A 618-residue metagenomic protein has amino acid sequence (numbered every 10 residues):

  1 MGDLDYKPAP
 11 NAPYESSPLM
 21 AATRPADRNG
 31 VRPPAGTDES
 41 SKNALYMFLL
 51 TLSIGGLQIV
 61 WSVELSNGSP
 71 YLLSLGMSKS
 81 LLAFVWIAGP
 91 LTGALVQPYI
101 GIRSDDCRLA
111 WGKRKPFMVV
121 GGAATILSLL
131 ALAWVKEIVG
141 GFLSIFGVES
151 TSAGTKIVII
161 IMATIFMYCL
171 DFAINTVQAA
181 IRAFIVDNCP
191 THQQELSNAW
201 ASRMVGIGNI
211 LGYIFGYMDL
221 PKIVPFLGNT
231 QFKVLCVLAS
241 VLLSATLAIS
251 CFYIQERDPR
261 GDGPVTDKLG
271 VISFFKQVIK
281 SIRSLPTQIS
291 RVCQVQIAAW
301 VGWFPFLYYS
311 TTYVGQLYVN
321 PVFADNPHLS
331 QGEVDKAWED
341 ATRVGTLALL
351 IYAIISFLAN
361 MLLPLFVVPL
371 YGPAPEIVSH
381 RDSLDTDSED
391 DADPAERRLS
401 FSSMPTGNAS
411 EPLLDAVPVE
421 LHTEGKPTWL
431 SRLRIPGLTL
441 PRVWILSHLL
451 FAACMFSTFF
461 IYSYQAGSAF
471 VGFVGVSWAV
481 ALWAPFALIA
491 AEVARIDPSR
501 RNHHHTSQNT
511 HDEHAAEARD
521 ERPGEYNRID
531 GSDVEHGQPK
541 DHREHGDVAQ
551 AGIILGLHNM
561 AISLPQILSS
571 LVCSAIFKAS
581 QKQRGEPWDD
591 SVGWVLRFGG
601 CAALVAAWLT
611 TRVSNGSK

Functional and structural regions predicted by a protein language model:
M1-S41, S150-T164, I174-R182, T191-P305 (+4 more regions): Intracellular loop-helix junctions on the cytosolic face of multi-pass helical membrane proteins
Y6-T92, S290-P327: Helix-loop boundary and gating motifs at the non-cytosolic
N43, L127-F166, R432-L438, S447-H448 (+4 more regions): Helix-loop junctions at membrane interfaces in 12-TM secondary transporters
A44, F48-L49, Y71, S78-A88 (+7 more regions): Loop-to-transmembrane helix entry
A88-Q97, A124-T125, Q193-N229, A239-L243 (+2 more regions): Glycine-rich segments within core transmembrane alpha-helices of 12-TM secondary carriers
L95-L130, V135-L143, A153: Conserved MFS/SLC helix-loop-helix module at the cytosolic interface between two early adjacent transmembrane helices
K113-M118, W200, L220-V241, V334-L347 (+2 more regions): A membrane-interface helix-boundary motif in multi-pass transporters
I377-L421, R432-P485: C-terminal transmembrane helical hairpin of 12-TM major facilitator-type secondary transporters
